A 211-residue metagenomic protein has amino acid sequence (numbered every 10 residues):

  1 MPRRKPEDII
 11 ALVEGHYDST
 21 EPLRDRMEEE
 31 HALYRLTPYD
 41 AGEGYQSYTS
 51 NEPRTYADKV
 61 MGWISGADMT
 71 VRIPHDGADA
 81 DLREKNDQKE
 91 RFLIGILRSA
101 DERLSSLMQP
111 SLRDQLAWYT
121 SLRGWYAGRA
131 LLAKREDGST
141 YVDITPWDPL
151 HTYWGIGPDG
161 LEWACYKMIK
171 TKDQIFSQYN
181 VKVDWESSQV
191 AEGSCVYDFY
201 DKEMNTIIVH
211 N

Functional and structural regions predicted by a protein language model:
M1-C195, Y200-N205: Extended, helix-rich architectural segments
I207-N211: Extended, charged amphipathic alpha-helical segments
